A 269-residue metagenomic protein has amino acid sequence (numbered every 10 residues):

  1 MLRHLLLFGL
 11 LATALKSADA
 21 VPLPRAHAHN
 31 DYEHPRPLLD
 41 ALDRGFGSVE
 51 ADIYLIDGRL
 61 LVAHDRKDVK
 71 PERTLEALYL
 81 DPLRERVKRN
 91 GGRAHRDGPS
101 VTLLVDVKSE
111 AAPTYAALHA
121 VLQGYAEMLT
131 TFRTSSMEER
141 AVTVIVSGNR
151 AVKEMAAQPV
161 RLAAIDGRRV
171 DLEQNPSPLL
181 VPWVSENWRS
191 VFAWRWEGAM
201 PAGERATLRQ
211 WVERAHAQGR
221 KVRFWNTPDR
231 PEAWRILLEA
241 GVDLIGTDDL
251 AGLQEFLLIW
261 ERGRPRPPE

Functional and structural regions predicted by a protein language model:
H4-K16: Bacterial N-terminal signal peptides
S17-L23, D40-G47, Y54-E269: Catalytic cores of phosphodiester-bond hydrolases, prominently lipid phosphodiesterases
P22-N30: Catalytic-site beta-strand/loop segments enriched in glycine and acidic/polar residues
H29-H34, N226-R230: Glycine-rich beta-to-alpha transition loops that act as phosphate-gripper elements at the mouths of alpha/beta enzyme
Y32, A51-I53: Generic N-terminal amphipathic/basic segments
P37: Short, basic/aromatic recognition patches
